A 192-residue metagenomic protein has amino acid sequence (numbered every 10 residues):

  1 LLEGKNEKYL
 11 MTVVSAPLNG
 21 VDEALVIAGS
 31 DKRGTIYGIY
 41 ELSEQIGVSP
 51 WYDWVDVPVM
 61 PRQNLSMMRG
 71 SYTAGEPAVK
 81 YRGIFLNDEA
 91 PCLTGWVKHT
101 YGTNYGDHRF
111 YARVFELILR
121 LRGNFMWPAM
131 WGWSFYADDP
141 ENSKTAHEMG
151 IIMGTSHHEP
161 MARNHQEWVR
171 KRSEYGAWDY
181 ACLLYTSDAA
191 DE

Functional and structural regions predicted by a protein language model:
L1-E76: Contiguous, structured surface segment used for ligand recognition
L2-G20, N104-R109, A162-Y180: Aromatic/His-enriched, Gly/Pro-containing loop or helix-boundary segments that lie immediately adjacent to catalytic
A28-S30, I39, D88, W127-W131 (+1 more regions): Glycine-rich, histidine-containing beta strand-loop boundary motifs that form or position
G34-T35, P91-T94, F125-W127, G132-D139 (+1 more regions): Flexible loop/turn segments at secondary-structure boundaries
W54-T103, F110, E116-A129: An acidic-aromatic substrate-binding cleft motif
A74-N87, S143, S156-L184: Surface-exposed loop and adjacent secondary-structure segments within mature catalytic domains
W133-H157: Aromatic-lined substrate-binding rim segments of carbohydrate-active enzymes
Y185-E192: Conserved small/polar residues in nucleotide/adenosyl-binding loops
